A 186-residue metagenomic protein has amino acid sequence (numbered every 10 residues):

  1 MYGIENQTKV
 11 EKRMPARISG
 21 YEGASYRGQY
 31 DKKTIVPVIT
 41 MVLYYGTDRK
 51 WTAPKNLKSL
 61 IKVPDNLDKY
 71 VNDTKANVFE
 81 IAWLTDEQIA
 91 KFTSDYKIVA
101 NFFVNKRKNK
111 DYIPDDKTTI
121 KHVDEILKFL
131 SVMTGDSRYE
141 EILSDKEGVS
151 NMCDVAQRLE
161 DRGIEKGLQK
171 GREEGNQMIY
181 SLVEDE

Functional and structural regions predicted by a protein language model:
M1-K166: A general recognition-element feature
Q169-E186: Assembly-interface segments of oligomeric complexes
